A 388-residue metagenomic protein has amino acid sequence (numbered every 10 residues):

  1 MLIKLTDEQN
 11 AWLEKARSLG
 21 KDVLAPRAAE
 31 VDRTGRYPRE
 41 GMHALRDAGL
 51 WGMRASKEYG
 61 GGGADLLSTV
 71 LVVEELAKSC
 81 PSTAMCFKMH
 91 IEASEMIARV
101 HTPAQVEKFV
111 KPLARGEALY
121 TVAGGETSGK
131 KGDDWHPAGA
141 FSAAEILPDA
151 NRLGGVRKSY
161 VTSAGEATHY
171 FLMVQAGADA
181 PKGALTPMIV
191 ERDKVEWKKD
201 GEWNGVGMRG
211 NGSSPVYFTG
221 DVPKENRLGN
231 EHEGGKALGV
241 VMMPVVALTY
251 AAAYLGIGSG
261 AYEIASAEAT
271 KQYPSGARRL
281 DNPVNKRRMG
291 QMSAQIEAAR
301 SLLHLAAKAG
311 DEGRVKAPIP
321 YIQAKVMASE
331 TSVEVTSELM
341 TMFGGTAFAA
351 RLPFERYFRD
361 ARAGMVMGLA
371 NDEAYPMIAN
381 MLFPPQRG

Functional and structural regions predicted by a protein language model:
A25-R33, E297-M327, M340-F348: C-terminal helix-coil-helix/basic helical segment that borders enzyme active sites and/or dimer interfaces and provides
R36-D47, W51-T162: Glycine-rich flavin
L113, L255-G258, Y262, M292-A299 (+3 more regions): Alpha-helical transition-metal enzyme core signature, strongest for iron centers
G155-K198: A short core secondary-structure module
S159-A164, V245-T249, G364-M367: Glycine-rich phosphate/pyrophosphate-binding beta-alpha loops
W203-I296: Glycine-rich beta->alpha junctions and the first turn(s) of the following alpha-helix
P244-A247, L280-M292, A317-M327, E355-A363: Alpha-helical scaffold segments that form or flank carboxylate-/histidine-based iron centers
F343-G388: Glycine-rich phosphate/cofactor-binding loops in nucleotide/flavin-utilizing enzymes
